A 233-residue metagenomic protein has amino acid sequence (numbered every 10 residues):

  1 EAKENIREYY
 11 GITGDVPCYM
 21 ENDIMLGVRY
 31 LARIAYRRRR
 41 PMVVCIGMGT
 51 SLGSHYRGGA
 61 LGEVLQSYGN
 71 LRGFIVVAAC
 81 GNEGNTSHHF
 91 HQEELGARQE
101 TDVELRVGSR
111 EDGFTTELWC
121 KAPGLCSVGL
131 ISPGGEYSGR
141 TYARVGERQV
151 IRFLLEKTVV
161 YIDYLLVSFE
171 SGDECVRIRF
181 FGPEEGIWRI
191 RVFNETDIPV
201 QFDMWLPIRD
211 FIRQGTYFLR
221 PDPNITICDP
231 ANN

Functional and structural regions predicted by a protein language model:
E1-N233: Loop-rich non-cytosolic ectodomains and luminal regions
